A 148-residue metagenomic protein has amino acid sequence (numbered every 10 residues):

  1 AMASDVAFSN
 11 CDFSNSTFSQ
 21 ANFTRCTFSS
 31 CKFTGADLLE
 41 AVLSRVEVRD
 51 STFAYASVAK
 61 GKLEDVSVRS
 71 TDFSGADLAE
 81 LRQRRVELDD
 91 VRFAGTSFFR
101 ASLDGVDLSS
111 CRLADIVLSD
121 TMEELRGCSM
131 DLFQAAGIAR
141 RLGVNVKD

Functional and structural regions predicted by a protein language model:
A1-D148: Tandem repeat scaffolds
